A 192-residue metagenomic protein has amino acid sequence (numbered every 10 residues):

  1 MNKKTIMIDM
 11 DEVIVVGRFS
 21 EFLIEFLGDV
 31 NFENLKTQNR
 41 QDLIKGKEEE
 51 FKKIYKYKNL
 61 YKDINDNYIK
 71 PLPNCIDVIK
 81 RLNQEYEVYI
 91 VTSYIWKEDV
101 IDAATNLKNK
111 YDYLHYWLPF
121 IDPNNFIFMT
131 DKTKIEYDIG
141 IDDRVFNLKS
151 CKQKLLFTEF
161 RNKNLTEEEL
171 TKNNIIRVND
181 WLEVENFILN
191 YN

Functional and structural regions predicted by a protein language model:
M1-Y55: Active-site neighborhood of HAD-like aspartate-dependent phosphohydrolases
K4, N124, D138, K152: Conserved acidic residues
V15-R18, F22-L23, I90, W96-I101 (+3 more regions): Short catalytic/ligand-binding loop motif for oxyanion handling, primarily in non-cytosolic enzymes, centered on
K52-I69, I95-I101: Surface-exposed cleft-lining segments at the edges of enzyme active sites
D66, C75-L107, L114: Substrate-recognition element of Asp-dependent hydrolases with the DxDx(T/V) motif
E87-Y89, I139, L155: A structural signal for isolated positions on well-ordered beta-strands in alpha/beta enzyme cores
N125-K134: Short acidic low-complexity segments
I141-N179: Acidic, Mg2+-coordinating phosphoryl-transfer loop and its flanking beta/alpha structural elements, shared across
